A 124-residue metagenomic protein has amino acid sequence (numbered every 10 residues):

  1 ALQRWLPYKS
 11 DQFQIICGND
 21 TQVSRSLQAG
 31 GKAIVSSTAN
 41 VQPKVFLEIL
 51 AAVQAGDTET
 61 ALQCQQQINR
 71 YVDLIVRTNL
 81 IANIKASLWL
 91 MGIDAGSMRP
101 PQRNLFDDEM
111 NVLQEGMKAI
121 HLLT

Functional and structural regions predicted by a protein language model:
A1-K32: Ligand/cofactor pocket segment of small-molecule handling proteins
T21-T124: Structured C-terminal cap/extension of enzyme domains
